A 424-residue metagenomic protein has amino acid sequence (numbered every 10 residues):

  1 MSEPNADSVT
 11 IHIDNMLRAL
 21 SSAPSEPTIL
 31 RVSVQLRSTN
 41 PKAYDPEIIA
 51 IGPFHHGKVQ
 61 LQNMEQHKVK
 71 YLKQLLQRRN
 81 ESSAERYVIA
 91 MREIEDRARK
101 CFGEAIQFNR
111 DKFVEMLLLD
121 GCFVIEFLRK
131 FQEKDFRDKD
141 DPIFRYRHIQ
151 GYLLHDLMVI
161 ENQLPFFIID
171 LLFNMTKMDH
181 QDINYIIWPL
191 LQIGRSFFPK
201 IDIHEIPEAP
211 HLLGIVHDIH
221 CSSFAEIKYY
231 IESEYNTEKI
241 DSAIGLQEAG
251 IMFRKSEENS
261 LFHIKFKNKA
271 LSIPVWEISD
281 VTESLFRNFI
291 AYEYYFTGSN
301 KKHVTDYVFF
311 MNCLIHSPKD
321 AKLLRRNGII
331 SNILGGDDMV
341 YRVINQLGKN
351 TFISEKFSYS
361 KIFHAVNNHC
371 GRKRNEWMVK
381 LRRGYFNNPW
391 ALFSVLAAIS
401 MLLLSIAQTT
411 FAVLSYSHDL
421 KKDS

Functional and structural regions predicted by a protein language model:
M1-F386, V413, S417-S424: Acidic, Ser/Thr- and Pro/Gly-rich low-complexity regulatory segments
R374-T410: Membrane-interface recognition of transmembrane alpha-helix starts, especially the cytoplasmic loop-to-helix transition
